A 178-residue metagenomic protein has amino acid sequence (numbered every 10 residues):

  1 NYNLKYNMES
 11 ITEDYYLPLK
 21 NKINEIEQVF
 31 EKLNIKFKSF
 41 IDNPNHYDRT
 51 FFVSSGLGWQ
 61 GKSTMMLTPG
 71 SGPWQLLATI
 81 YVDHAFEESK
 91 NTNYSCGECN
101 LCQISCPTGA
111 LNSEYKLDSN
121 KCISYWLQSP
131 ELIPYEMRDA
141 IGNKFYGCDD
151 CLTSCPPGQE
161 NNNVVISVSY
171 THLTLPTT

Functional and structural regions predicted by a protein language model:
N1-S95, P134, N143: Auxiliary alpha/beta "docking" domains used to position bulky ligands
E98: SIR2/sirtuin NAD+-dependent deacylase catalytic core
L101-E131, I141-V168: Iron-sulfur cluster-binding cysteine motifs and their immediate structural context in ferredoxin-like electron-transfer
T171-T177: Conserved small/polar residues in nucleotide/adenosyl-binding loops
